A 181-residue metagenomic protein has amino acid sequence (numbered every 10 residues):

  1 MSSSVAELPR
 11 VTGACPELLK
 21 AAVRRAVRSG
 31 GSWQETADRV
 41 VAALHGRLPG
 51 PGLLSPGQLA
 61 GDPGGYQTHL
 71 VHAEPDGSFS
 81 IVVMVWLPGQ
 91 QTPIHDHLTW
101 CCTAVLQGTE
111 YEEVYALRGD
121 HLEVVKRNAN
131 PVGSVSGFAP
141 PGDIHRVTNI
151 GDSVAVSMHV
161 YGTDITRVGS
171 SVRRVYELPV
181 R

Functional and structural regions predicted by a protein language model:
M1-G52: N-terminal leader/capping segments at the start of a protein or of a new domain
G57-P88, V135: A short glycine-rich, His/Asp/Glu-containing loop-to-beta-strand
V82-D96, P140-G142: Conserved short histidine dyad/triad with adjacent acidic residue
T99-E113: Glycine- and acidic-residue-biased ligand/ion/polar-headgroup-sensing regions
C102-A104, D152-V168: A short hydrophobic beta-strand segment most commonly corresponding to one strand of the jelly-roll/cupin
L117-I144: Short acidic-glycine-tyrosine-enriched beta hairpin
V147-G151: Asparagine-centered strand-capping/turn motif at beta-strand->loop junctions
S170-R173: Mixed-charge, glycine-accented linear interaction segment located at domain edges/termini
